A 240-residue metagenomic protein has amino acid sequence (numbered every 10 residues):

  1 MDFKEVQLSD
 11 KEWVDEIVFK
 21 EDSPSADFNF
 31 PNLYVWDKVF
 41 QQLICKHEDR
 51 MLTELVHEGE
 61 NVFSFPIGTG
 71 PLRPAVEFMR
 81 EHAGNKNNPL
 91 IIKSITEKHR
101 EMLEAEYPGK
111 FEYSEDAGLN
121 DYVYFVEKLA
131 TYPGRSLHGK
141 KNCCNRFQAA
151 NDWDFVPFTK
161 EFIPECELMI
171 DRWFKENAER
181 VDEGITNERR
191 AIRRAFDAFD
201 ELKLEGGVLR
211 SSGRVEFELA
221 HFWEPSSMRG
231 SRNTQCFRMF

Functional and structural regions predicted by a protein language model:
M1-K20: Short, extreme N-terminal leader segments that mark the start of a protein/domain
D10, E16, P24-A26, L90 (+1 more regions): Long, solvent-exposed N-terminal ectodomains of secreted or membrane-tethered precursors processed in the secretory
E16, N29-H99, L103, R210-M239: Conserved donor-binding loop and adjoining core beta-sheet/short helix segment in diverse acyl/aminoacyl transferases
I17-E21, W36, F78, H82 (+6 more regions): Residues that form generic nucleotide/phosphate-binding pockets
S23-D37, E188-I192: Short Pro/Gly-enriched beta-strand edge/turn motifs at strand-loop
P89-I95, V123, D154-T159, V208: A structural signal for short, well-ordered beta-strand segments and their strand-loop junctions that often border
P108-E183: Acyltransferase donor/substrate-recognition loop-hinge adjacent to the catalytic core
E161-V215: Short, conserved active-site entrance elements at the starts or edges of catalytic domains
